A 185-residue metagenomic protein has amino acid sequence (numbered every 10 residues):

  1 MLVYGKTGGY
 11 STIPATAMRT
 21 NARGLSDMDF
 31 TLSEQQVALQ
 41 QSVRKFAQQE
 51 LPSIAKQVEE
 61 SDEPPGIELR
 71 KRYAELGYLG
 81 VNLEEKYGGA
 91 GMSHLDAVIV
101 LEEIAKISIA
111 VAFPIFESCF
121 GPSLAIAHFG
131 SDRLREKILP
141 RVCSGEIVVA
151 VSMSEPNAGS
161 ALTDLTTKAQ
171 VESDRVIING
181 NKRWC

Functional and structural regions predicted by a protein language model:
G5-G9, G24: Residue-identity detector for glycine
P14-A38: Intrinsic disorder at enzyme termini
T16-M18, R23, Q48, K56 (+1 more regions): Intrinsic disorder/low-complexity segments
S33, Q40, E63-I67: Amphipathic, non-membrane alpha-helical segments in soluble helical-bundle scaffolds
Q35-Q49: A non-catalytic, amphipathic alpha-helix used as a structural packing/dimerization or gating element in enzyme scaffolds
E50-C185: Glycine-rich flavin
